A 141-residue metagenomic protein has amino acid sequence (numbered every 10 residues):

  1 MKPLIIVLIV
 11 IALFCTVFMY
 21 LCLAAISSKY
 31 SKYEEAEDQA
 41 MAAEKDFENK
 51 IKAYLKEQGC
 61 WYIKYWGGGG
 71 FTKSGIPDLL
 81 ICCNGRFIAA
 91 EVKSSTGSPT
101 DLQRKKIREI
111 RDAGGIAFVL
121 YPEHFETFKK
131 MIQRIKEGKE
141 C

Functional and structural regions predicted by a protein language model:
K2-C141: Catalytic phosphate/metal-binding cores of nucleic-acid and nucleotide-processing enzymes, i.e., regions that mediate
